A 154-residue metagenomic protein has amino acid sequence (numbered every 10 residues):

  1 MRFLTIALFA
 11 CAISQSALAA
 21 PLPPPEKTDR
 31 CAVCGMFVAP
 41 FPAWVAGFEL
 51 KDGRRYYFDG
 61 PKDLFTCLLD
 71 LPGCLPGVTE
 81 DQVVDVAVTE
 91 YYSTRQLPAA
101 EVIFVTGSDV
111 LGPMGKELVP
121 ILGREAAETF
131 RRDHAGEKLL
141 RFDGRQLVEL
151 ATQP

Functional and structural regions predicted by a protein language model:
T5-Q15: Bacterial N-terminal signal peptides
A20-V78: N-terminal secretory signal peptides
F41-E49, E101-M114: Short aromatic-glycine-(Arg/Gly/Cys) micro-motifs in beta-strand/loop hairpins
D59-G107: Mid-chain, structured segments of secreted extracytoplasmic proteins
P61-K62, Y92, D109, E125 (+1 more regions): A mature extracytoplasmic/lumenal domain signature
K116-P120: A short, exposed loop/beta-hairpin motif centered on an aromatic-Gly-Thr core
L122-P154: C-terminal partner/receptor-binding element of secreted or periplasmic proteins
